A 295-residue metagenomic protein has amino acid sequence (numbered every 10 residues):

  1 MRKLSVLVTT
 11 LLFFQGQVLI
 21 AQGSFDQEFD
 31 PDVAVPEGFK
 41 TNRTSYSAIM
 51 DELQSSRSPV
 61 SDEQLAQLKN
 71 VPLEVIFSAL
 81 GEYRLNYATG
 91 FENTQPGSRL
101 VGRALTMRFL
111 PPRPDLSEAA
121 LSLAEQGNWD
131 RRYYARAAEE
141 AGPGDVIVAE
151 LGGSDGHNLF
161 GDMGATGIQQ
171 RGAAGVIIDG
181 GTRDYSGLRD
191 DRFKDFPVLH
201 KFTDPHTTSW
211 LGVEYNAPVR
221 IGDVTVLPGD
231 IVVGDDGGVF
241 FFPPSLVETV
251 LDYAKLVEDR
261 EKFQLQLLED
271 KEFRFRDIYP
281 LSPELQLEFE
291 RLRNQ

Functional and structural regions predicted by a protein language model:
M1-L4: Positively charged n-region of N-terminal signal peptides that target proteins for export
V8-Q17: Bacterial N-terminal signal peptides
I20: Cysteine-centered metal-binding/redox modules
G23-P228, F242-R274, Y279-Q295: Feature captures the catalytic cores and cofactor-binding loops of soluble hydro-lyases/lyases that act on carboxylate
G237-F240: Channel- or pocket-lining gating/hinge segments that regulate access to a cavity or pore
